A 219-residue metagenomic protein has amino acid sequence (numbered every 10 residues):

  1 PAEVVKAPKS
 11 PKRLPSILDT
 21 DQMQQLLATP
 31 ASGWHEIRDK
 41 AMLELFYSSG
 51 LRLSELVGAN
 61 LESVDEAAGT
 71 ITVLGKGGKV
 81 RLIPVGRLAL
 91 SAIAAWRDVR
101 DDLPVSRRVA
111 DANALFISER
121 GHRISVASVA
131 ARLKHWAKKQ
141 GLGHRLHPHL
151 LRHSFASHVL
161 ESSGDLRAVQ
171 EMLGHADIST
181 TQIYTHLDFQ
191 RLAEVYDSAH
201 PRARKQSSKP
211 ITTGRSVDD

Functional and structural regions predicted by a protein language model:
P1-D219: Conserved catalytic core of the tyrosine transesterase superfamily
